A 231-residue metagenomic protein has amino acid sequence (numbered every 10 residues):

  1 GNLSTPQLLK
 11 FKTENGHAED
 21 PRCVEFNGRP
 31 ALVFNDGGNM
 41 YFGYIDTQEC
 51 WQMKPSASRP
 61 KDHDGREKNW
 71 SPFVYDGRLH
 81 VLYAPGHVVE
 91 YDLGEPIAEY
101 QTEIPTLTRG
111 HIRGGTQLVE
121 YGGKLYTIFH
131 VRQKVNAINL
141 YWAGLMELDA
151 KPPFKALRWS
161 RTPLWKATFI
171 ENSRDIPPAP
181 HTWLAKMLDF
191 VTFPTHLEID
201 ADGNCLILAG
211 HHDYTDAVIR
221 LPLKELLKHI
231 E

Functional and structural regions predicted by a protein language model:
G1-G16, E25-G110, E120-M187, A201 (+1 more regions): Beta-rich carbohydrate-recognition and catalytic domains
D20, G115, H181-L197: Signature of short aromatic-glycine-proline-rich micro-motifs recurring in repeat-based ectodomains
L206: Short catalytic-loop micro-motif centered on adjacent basic/acidic residues
